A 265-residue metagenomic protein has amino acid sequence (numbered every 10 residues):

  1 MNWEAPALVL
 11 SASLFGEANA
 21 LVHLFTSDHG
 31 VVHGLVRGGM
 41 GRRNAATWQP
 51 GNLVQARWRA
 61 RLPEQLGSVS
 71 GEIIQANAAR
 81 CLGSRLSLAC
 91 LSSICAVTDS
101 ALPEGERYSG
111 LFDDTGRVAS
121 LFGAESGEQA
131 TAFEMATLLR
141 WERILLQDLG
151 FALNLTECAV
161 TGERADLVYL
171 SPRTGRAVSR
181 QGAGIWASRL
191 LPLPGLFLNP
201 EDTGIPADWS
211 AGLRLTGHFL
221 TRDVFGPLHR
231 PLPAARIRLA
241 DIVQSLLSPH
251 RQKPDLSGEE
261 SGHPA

Functional and structural regions predicted by a protein language model:
M1-L21, F25-A265: Non-catalytic alpha-helical scaffolds and adjoining flexible linkers that form interface surfaces for assembly
